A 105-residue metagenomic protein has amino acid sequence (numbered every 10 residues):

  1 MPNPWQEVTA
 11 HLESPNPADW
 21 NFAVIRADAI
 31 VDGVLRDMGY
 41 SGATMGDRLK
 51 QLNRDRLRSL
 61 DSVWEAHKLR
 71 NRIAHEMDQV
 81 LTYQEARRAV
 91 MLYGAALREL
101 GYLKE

Functional and structural regions predicted by a protein language model:
M1-D55, W64, V80, Q84-R87 (+2 more regions): Amphipathic alpha-helical interface elements
A66-D78: Short helix/strand-capping connector loops at secondary-structure junctions
